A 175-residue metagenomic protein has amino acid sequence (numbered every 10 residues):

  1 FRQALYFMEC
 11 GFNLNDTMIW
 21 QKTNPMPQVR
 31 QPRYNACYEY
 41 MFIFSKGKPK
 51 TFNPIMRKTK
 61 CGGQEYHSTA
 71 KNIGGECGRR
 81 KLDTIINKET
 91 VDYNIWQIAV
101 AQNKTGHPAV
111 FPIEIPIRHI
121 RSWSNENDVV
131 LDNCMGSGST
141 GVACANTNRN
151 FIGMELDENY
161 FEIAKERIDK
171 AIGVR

Functional and structural regions predicted by a protein language model:
F1-I163, D169-V174: Core catalytic lobe of class I
